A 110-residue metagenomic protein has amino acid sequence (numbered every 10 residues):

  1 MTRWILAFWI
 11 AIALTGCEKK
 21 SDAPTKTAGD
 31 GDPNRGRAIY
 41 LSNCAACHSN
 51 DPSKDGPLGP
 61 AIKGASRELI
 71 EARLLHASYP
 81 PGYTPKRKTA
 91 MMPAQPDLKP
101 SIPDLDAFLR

Functional and structural regions predicted by a protein language model:
M1-C17: Sec-dependent bacterial lipoprotein signal peptides
A11, A38-L41, K86: Processing junctions and N-termini across compartments
C17-I39, D55-L58: Electrostatic cytochrome c docking/interface patches
E18, H48-K54, L75, Q95 (+1 more regions): Detector for the c-type heme attachment site
G36, L41-N50, M92, L105: The canonical Cys-X-X-Cys-His
R37, S49-P80: Gly/Gly-Pro-rich "capping" loops immediately C-terminal to redox-active cysteine motifs in periplasmic/lumenal
D55-K63, S78-L109: Axial heme c-ligation environment in periplasmic c-type cytochrome domains
